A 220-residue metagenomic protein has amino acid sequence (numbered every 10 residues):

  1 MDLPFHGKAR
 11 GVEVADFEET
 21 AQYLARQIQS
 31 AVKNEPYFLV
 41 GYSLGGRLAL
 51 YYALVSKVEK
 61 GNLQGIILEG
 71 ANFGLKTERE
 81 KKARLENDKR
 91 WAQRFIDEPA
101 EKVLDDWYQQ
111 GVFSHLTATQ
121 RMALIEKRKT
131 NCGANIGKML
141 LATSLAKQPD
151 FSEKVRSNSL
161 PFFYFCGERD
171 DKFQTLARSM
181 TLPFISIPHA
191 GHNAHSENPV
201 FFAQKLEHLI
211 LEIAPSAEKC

Functional and structural regions predicted by a protein language model:
L3-F38, Q204: Active-site loop/oxyanion-hole signature of alpha/beta-hydrolase fold enzymes
L3-G7, N72-F73, G191-A194: Alpha/beta-hydrolase active-site loop signature
L39-G41, E69: Short beta-strand immediately N-terminal to the catalytic nucleophile in serine-hydrolase-like folds
G41-G45, A49: Gly/Ala-rich beta-loop-alpha elbow adjacent to hydrolase catalytic centers
L54, G65-F95: Flexible "cap/lid" loop of the alpha/beta hydrolase fold
K129-S179: Conserved serine/cysteine hydrolase catalytic core
M180-N193: Catalytic histidine neighborhood in serine/cysteine hydrolases with alpha/beta-hydrolase-type architecture
A190-A203: Catalytic histidine-centered segment of alpha/beta-hydrolase-like enzymes
